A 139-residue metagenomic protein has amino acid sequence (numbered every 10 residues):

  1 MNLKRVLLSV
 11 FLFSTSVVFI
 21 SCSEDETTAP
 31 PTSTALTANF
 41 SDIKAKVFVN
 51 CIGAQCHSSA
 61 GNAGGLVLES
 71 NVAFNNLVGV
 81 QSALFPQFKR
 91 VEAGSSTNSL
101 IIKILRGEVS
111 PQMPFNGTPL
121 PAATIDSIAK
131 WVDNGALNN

Functional and structural regions predicted by a protein language model:
M1-N2, S41, Q87: Short alpha-helical segments used as structural interaction elements across diverse proteins
M1-S21: Sec-dependent bacterial lipoprotein signal peptides
S9-F11, V17, A38, V72 (+1 more regions): Short non-domain terminal segments
S16-N39, I43, N139: Bacterial Sec-dependent N-terminal signal peptides
A29-L36, K44-D126: Solvent-exposed helix-loop boundary motif
H57-S58, L137-N139: Surface-exposed helix-capping loop/turn segments at secondary-structure junctions
K130-G135: Short, well-ordered beta-strand segments
